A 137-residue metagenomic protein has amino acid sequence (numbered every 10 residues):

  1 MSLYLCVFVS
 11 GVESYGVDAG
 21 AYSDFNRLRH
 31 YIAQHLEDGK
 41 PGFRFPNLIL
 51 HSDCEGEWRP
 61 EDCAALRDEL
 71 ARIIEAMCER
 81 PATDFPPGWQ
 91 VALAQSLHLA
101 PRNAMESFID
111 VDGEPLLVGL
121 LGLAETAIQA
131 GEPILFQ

Functional and structural regions predicted by a protein language model:
M1-Q137: Acidic (Asp/Glu-rich) sequence patches and key acidic residues that form negatively charged surfaces used
